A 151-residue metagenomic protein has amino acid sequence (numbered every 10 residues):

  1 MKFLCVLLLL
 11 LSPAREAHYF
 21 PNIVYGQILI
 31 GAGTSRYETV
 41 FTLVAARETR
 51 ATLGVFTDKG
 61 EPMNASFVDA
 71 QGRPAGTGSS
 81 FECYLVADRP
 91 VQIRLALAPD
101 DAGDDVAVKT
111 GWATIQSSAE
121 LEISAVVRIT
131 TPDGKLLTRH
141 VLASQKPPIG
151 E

Functional and structural regions predicted by a protein language model:
M1-L4, L136: Short amphipathic alpha-helical segments that mediate assembly, nucleic-acid/protein binding, or membrane association
F3-S12: Sec-dependent N-terminal signal peptides
P13-E151: Gly/Pro-rich, tryptophan- and cysteine-flecked surface segments typical of secreted/extracellular proteins
